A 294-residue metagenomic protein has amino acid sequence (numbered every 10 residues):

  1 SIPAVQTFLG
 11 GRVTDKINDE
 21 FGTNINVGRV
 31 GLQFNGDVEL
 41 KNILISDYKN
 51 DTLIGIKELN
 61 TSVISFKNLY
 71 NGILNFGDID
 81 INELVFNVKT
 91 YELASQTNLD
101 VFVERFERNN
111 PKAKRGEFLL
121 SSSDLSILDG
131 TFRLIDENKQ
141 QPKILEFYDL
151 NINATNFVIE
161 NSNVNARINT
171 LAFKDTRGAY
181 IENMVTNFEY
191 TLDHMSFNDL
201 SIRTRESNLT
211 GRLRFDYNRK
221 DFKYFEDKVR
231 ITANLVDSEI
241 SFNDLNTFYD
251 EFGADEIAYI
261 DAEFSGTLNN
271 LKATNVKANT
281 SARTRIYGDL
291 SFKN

Functional and structural regions predicted by a protein language model:
S1, D289-N294: Short, intrinsically disordered, charge-balanced linker/junction segments flanking boundaries in proteins
S1-E20: N-terminal type II signal-anchor transmembrane helix that functions as the membrane-insertion/stop-transfer segment
E20-G22, K49-V63, F76, N138-I152 (+5 more regions): Amphipathic hydrophobic-ligand
G22-G28: A short, amphipathic edge element
R29-Q96, R108-E137, L150-R167, N198-L200 (+1 more regions): Flexible beta-edge/linker motif
E92-D100, Y249-F252, K293-N294: Flexible, surface-exposed loop regions and adjacent strand-edge segments of Gram-negative outer-membrane beta-barrel
G130-F132, R167-L171, H194-S201, N270-A278: Transmembrane beta-strand segments that form the barrel wall of outer-membrane beta-barrel proteins
S241-F242: Outer-membrane beta-barrel translocator/channel fold
